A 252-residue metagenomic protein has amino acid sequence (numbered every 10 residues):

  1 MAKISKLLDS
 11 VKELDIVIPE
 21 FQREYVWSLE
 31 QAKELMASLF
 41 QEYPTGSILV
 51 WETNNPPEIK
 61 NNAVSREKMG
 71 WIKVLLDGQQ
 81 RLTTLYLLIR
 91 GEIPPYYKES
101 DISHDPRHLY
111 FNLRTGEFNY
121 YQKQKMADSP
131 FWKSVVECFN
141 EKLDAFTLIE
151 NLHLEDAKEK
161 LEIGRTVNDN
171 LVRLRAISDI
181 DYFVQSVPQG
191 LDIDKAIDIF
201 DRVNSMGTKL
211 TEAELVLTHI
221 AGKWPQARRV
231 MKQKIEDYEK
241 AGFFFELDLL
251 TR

Functional and structural regions predicted by a protein language model:
A2-R252: Basic- and aromatic-enriched surface patches that contact anionic nucleotides/nucleic acids
